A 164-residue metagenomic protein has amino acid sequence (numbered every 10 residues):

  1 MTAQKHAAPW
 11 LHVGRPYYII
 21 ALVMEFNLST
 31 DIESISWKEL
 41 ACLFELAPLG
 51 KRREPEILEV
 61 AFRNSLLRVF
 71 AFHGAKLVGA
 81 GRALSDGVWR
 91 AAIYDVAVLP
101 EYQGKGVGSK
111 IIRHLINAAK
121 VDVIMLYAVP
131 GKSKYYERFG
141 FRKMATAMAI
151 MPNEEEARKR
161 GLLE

Functional and structural regions predicted by a protein language model:
Y18-E56, A147, A157-E164: Short amphipathic alpha-helix that is part of the acyltransferase structural core
I57-A97: A conserved beta-strand-loop-helix scaffold within acyl/acetyltransferase catalytic domains
Y102-I111: Conserved acetyl-CoA pyrophosphate-binding loop and the N-cap/start of the following alpha-helix in GNAT-like
I124-L126, P130-N153: Conserved active-site alpha-helix within GNAT-family acetyltransferase domains
